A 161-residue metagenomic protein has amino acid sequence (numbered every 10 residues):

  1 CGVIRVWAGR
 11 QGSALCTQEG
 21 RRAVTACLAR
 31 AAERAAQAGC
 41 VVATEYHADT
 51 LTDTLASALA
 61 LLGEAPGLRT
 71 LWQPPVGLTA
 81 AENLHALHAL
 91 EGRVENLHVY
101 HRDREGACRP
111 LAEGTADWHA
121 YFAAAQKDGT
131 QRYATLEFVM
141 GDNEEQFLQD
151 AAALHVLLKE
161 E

Functional and structural regions predicted by a protein language model:
C1-A29, A38, V76, E105-C108 (+3 more regions): Structural motif corresponding to the early beta-alpha repeats
G9, E45-H47, F138: Short, well-ordered beta-to-alpha junction loops that form the rim of enzyme active sites and present histidine/acidic
V24-C27, A31, Y121, D150 (+1 more regions): Alpha-helical packing segments of well-folded alpha/beta enzyme cores
R30-T115: Acidic/histidine-rich catalytic cores of soluble enzymes
R93-E95, T130-L136: A short pocket-lining beta-strand/turn micro-motif at the edge of beta-sheets
A116-Y121, A134: H/E-rich (His + Asp/Glu) clusters that bind or coordinate divalent metals
E144-E161: C-terminal helical cap(s) of enzyme catalytic domains, especially alpha/beta-barrels
